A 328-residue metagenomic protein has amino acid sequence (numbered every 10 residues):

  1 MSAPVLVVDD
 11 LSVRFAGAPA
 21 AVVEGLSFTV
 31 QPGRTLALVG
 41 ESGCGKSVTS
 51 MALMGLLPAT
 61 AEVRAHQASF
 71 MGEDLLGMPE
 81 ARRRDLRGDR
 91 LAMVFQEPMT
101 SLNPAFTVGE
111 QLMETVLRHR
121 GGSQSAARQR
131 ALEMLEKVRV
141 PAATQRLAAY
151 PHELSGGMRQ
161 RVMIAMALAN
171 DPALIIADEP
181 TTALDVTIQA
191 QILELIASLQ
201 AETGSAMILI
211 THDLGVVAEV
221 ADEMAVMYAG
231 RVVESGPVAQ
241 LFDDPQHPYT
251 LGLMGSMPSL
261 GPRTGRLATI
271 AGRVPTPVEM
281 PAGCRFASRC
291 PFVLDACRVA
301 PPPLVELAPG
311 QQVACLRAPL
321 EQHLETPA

Functional and structural regions predicted by a protein language model:
P4, P141-Q145, S235-A328: Short catalytic/signature loops enriched in Gly
L6-V8, V23, L86: Conserved structural motif at the start of ABC-family nucleotide-binding domains
E41, G55, D171-P172, I176-P180 (+1 more regions): P-loop NTP-binding/switch modules centered on Walker-like glycine-rich loops
E62-D74: Conserved ABC transporter NBD signature motif
E73-D74, S125-Q145, M254-G255: Conserved ABC ATPase "signature" region
L75-A92, E110, R118, Q124 (+2 more regions): ABC ATPase NBD coupling module
A149-L154, M158: Conserved ABC ATPase signature
